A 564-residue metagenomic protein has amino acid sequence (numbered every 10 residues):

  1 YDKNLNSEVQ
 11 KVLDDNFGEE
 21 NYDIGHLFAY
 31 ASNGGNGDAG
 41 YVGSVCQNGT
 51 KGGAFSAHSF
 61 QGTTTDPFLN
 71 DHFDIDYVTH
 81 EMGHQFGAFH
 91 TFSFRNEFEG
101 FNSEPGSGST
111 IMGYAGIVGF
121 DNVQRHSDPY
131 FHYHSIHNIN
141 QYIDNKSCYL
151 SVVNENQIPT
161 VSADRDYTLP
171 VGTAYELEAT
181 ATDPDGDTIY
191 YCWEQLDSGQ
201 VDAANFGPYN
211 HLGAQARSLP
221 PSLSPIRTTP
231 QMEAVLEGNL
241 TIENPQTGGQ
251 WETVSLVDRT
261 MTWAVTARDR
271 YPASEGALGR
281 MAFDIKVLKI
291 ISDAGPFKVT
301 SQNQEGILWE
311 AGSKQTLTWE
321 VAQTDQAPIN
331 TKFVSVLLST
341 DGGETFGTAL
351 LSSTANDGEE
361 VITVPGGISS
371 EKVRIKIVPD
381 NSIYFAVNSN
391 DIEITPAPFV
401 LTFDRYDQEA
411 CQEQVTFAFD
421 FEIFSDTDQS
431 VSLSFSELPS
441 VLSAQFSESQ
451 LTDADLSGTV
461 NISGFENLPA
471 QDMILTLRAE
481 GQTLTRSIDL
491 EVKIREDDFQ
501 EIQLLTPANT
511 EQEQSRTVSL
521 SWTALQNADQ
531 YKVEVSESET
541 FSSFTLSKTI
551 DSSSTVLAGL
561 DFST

Functional and structural regions predicted by a protein language model:
Y1-T266, A273-A282: Extracellular (secreted or membrane-anchored) zinc-dependent metallopeptidases, primarily metzincins but also closely
P159, Y190, F206-V361, G366-D498: Long beta-sheet-rich domains in secretory-pathway and surface-associated proteins
T173-A181, Q315-T318, V415-D420, T517-W522: A short beta-strand segment in extracellular, disulfide-stabilized domains
D185-C192, K332, N527-Y531: Solvent-exposed loop segments of extracellular immunoglobulin-like
G249, G358-E360, V518, I550-V556: Short S/T/G- and acidic-enriched coil/turn segments that sit immediately N-terminal to beta-strands in beta-sandwich
F333-V334, A528-T545: Extracellular low-complexity, O-glycosylation-prone stalks/linkers
D497-N527, F562: Pro/Thr/Ser/Gly-rich low-complexity, intrinsically disordered linker/stalk tracts
